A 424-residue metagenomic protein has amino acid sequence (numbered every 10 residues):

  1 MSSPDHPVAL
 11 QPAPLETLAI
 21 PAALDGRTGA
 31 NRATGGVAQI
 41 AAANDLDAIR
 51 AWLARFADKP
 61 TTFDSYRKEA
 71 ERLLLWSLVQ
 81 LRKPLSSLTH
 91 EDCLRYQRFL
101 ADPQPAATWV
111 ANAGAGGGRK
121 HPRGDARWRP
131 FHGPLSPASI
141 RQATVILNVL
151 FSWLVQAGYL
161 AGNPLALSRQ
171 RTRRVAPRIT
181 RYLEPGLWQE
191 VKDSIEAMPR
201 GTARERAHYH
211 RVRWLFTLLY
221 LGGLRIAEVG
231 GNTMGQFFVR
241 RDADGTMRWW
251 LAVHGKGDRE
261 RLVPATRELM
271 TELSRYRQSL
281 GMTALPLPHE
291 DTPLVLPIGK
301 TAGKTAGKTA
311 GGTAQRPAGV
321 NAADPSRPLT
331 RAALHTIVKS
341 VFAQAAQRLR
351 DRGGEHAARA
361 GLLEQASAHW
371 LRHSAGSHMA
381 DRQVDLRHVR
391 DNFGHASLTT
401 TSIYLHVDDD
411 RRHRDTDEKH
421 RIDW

Functional and structural regions predicted by a protein language model:
M1-W424: Conserved catalytic core of the tyrosine transesterase superfamily
